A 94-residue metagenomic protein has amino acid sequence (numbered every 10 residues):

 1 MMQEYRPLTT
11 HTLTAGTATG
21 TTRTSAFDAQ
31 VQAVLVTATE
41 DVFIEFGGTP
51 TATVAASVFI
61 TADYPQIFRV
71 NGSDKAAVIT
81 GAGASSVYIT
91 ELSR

Functional and structural regions predicted by a protein language model:
M1-T17, E91-R94: Short, intrinsically disordered N-terminal pre-domain segments
M2-Q3, A33-L35: Predominantly extracellular/luminal regions of secreted and cell-surface proteins, especially disulfide-bonded
L8-Q30, A52-V54, G83: Surface-exposed ligand/attachment interfaces on beta-rich extracellular proteins
L8-T10, V31-A33, D63-I67: Intrinsic-disorder/low-complexity, polar/charged segments enriched in Ser/Thr/Lys/Arg/Asp/Glu/Gln
V31-V34, R69-V87: Noncatalytic modules at the cell exterior or secretory-pathway interfaces, chiefly beta-strand-rich lectin/adhesion
T37-A56: Short, surface-exposed beta-strand/strand-loop-strand elements in extracellular ectodomains
G48-P50, A82, S93: Solvent-exposed strand-loop boundary residues in beta-sheet-rich modules
T51-N71: Glycine-rich strand-loop-strand elements at beta-sheet edges
